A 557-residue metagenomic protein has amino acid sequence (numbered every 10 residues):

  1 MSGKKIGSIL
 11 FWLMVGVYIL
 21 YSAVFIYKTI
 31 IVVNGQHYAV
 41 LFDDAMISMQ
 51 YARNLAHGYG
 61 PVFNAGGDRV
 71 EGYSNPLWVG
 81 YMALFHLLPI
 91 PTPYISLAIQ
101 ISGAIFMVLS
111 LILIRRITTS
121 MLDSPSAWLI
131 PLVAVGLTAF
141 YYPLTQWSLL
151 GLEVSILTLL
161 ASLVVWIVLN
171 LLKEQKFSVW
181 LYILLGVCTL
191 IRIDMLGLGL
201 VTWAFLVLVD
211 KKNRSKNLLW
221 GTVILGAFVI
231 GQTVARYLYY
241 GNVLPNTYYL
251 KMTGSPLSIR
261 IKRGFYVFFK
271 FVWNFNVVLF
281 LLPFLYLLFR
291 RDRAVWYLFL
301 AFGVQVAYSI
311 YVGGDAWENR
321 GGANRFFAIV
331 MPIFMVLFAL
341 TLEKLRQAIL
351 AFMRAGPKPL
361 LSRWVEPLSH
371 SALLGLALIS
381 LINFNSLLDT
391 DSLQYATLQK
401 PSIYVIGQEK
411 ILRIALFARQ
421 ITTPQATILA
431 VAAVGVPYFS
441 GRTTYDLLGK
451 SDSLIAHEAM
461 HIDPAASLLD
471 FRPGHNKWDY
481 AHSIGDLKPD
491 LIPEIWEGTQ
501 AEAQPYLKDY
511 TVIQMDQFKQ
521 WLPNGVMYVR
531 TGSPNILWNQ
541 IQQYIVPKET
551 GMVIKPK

Functional and structural regions predicted by a protein language model:
K4-I6, S124-W128, Q175, D210-T222 (+3 more regions): Membrane-interface helix-loop-helix junctions at transmembrane boundaries of multi-pass membrane enzymes, predominantly
W12-I19, L132-A134, T138, W220-Q232 (+3 more regions): Transmembrane alpha-helix segments characteristic of polytopic inner-membrane glycan-assembly/cell-envelope
I30-A39, P367, L373-P437, T443-T444 (+2 more regions): Membrane-embedded, lumen/periplasm-facing catalytic core of multi-pass transferases that use lipid-linked donors
Q50-Y51, H57-E71, Y237-F289, G313-N324 (+3 more regions): Membrane-lumen/periplasm interface segments of multi-pass, membrane-embedded glycan/lipid transferases
I101-S124, S162-L163: Transmembrane-helix motifs of polytopic, lipid-linked glycan transferases
L111-R116, T202-L208, K270-V306, M335-T341 (+2 more regions): Hydrophobic, aromatic-rich transmembrane alpha-helices and their immediate juxtamembrane boundary segments
M121-P125, V164-L181, L208: Membrane-interface transmembrane helices that cradle and orient dolichyl/undecaprenyl
A134-T138, S162, F177-R192, G199-A204 (+1 more regions): Membrane-interface alpha helices of multi-pass inner-membrane proteins
